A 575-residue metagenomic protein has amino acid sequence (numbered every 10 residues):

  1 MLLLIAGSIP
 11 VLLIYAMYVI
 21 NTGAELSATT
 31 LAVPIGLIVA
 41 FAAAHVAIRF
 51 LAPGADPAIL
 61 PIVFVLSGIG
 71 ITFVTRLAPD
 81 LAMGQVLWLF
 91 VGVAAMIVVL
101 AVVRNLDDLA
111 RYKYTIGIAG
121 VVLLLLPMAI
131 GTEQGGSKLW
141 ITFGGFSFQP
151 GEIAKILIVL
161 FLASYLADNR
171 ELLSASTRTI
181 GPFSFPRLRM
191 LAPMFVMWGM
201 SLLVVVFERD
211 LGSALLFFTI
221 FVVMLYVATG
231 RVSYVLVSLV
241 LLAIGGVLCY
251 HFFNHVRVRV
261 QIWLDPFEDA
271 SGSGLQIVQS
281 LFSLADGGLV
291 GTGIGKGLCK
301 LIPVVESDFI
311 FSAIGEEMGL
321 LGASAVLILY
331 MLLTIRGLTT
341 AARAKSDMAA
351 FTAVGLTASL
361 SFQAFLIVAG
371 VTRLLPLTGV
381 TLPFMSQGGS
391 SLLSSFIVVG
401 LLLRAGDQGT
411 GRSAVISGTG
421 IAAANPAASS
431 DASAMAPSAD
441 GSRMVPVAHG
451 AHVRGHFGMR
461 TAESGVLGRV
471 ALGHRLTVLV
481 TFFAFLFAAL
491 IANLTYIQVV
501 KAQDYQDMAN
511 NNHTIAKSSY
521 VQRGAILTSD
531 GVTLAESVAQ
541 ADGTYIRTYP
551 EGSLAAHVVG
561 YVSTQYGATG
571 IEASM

Functional and structural regions predicted by a protein language model:
M1-G7, A55, R189, R475: N-terminal membrane topogenic signal
L2-L13, G36: The first (N-terminal) embedded transmembrane alpha-helix
L13-I14, L126, G246-L248, F487-I497: Hydrophobic alpha-helical membrane-insertion segments, chiefly the h-region of N-terminal signal peptides
S27-S273, S312-G370, I397: Hydrophobic alpha-helical transmembrane segments of multi-pass inner membrane proteins, especially in bacterial systems
R111, D407-T410, A414-M575: Periplasmic/cell-envelope proteins involved in peptidoglycan metabolism and beta-lactam response
I262, P266-F311, L320-G322: TM-adjacent membrane-interface loops and short helices in multi-pass inner/ER membrane proteins
Q363-T378, P383, S391-S394, A462 (+1 more regions): Nucleotide-binding motor/catalytic cores of P-loop/tubulin-like NTPases across gene-expression machines
L375-V415: Transmembrane alpha-helices of multi-pass inner-membrane enzymes
